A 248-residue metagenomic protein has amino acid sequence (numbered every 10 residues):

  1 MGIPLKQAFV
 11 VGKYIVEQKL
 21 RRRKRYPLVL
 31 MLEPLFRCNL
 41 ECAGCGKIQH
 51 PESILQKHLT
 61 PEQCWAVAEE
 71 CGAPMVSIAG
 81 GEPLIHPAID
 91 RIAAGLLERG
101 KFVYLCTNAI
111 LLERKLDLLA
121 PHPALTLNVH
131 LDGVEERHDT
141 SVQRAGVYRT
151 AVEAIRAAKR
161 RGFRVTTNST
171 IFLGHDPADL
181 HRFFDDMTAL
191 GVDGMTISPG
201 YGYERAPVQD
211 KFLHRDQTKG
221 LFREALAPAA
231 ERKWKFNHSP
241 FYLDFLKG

Functional and structural regions predicted by a protein language model:
G2-L118, H122: Conserved alpha-helical substructure of the radical SAM core
E52, P83, I110, V134 (+2 more regions): Residue-level marker for beta-strand->alpha-helix junctions and adjacent short loops that shape enzyme
L59-T60, N128-D132, T140, R144-G248: Radical SAM enzyme [4Fe-4S]-AdoMet core and its adjacent flexible, acidic and glycine-rich loops/tails across
K115, R137-T140: Short, charged, surface-exposed secondary-structure boundary motifs
L125: Short, conserved active-site loop motifs that form the nucleotide-linked donor/cofactor pocket
